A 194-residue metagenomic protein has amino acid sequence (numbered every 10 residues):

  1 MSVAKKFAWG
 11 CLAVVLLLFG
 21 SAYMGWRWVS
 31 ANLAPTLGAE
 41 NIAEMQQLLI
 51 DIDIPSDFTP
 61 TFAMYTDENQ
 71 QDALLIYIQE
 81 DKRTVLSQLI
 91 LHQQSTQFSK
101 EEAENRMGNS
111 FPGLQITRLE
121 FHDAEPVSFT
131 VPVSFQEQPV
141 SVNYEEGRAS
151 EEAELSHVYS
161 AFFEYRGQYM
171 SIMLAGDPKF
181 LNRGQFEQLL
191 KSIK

Functional and structural regions predicted by a protein language model:
S2-R83, G113, Y165-R166, M173-K194: N-terminal targeting sequences that direct proteins away from the cytosol to non-cytosolic compartments
W28-T36, Y65-S171, G184: Conserved polar/disulfide-associated segments of primarily extracytoplasmic proteins
